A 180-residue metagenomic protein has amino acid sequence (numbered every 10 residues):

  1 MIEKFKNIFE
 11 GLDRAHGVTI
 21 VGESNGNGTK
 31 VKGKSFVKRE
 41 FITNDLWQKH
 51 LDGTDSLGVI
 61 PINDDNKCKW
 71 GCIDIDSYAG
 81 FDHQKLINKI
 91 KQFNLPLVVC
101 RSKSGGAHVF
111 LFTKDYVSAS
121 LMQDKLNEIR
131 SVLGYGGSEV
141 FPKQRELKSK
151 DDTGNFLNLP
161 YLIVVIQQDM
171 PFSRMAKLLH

Functional and structural regions predicted by a protein language model:
M1-W70, Y78-L86, N155-F156, Y161-V164 (+1 more regions): DNA replication initiation on ssDNA origins
K4, I87, K91-V99: Long, charged low-complexity interaction segments
S56-G58, L95-P96, R145-E146: Eukaryotic intrinsically disordered and solvent-exposed regulatory patches
I60-N63, L97-S104, E139-P142: Short beta-strand
I73, P96-M122, L147-L162: Histidine-centered divalent-metal-coordination microenvironment in nucleic-acid enzymes
D82-Q92, F112-E139, V165-H180: Helical (often loop-to-helix) elements that flank the catalytic cores of nucleotide-handling enzymes
E139-T153, H180: Short secondary-structure transition/capping segments
